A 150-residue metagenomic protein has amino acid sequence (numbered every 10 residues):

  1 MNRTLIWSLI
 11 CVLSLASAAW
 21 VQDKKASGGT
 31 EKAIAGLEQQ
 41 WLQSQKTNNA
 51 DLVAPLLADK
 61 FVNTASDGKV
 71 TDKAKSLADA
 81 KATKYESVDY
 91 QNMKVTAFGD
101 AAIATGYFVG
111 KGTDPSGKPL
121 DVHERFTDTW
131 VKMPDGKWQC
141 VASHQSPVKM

Functional and structural regions predicted by a protein language model:
M1-S8: Bacterial N-terminal signal peptides that target proteins for export
W7, Q22-M150: A beta-strand edge to alpha-helix "cap/lid" segment located at domain peripheries
S8-A16: Bacterial N-terminal signal peptides
S17-V21: Sec/Tat signal peptide C-region and signal peptidase I cleavage site
